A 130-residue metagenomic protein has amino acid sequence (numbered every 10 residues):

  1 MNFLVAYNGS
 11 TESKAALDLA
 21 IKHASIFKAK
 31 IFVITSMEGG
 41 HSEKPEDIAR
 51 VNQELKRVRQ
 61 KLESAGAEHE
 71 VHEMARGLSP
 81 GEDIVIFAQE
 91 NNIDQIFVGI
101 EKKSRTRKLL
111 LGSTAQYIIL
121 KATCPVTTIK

Functional and structural regions predicted by a protein language model:
M1, D94, T123: Conserved acidic residues
M1-D47, K61-A65, H69: Small/aliphatic-rich secondary-structure junction motif
L19, A49-K61, P80-V85: Short, solvent-exposed amphipathic alpha-helices that sit in or adjacent to ligand/effector-binding or catalytic
T35, G99-E101, K130: Short secondary-structure boundary segments
I48-E54, L110-A115: Charged helix-capping and loop-helix junction motifs
S64-I96: Structural beta-alpha unit
V98-L120: Glycine-rich, Arg-bearing micro-motifs that act as flexible, cationic patches
C124-I129: Short, flexible loop segments at boundaries between secondary-structure elements
